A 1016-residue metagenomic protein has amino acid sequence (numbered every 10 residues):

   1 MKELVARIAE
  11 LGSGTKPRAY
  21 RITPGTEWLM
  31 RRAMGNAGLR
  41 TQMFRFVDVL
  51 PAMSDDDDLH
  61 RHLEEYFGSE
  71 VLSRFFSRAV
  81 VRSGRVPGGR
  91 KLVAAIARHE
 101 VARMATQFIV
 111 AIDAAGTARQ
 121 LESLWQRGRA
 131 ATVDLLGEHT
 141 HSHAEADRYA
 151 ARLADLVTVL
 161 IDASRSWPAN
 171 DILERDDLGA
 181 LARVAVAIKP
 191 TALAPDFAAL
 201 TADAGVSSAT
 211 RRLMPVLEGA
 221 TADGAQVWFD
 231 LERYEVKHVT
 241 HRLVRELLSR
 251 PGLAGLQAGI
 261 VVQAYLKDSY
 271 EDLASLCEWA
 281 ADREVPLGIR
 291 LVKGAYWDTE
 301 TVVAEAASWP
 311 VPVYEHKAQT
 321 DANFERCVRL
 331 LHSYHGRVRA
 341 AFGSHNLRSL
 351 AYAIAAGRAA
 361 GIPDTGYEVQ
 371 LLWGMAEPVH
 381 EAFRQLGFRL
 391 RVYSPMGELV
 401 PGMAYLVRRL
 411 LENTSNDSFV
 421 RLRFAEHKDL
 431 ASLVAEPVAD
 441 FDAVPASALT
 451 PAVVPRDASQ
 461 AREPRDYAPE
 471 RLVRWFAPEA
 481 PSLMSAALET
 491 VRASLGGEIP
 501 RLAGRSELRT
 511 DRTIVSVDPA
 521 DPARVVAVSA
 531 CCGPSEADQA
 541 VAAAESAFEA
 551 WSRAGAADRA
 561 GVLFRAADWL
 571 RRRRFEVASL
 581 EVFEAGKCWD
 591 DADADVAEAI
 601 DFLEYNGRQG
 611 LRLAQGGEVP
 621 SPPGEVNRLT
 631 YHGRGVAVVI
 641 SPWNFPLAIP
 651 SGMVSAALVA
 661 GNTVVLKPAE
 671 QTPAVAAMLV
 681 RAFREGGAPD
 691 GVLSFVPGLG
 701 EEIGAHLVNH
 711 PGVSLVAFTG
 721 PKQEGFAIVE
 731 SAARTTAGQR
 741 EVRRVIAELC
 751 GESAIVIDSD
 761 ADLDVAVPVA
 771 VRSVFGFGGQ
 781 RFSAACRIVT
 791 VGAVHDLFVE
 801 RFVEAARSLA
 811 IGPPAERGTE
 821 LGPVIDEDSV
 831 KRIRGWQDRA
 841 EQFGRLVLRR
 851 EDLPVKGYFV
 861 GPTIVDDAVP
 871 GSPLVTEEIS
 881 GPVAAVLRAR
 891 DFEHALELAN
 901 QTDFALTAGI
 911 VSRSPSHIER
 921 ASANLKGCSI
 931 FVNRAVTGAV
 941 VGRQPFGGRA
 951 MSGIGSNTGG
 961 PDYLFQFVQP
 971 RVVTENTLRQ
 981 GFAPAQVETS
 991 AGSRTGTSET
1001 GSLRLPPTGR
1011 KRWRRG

Functional and structural regions predicted by a protein language model:
M1-L472: Positively charged, amphipathic and often flexible ligand-engagement surfaces
W125, V157-S164, L248, A280 (+21 more regions): Structural signal for hydrophobic packing residues in well-ordered secondary-structure cores of soluble enzyme domains
G366, L411-R421, E426, L430 (+14 more regions): Conserved C-terminal structural/oligomerization subdomain of aldehyde/semialdehyde dehydrogenase
N416, A425-V528, S546, W1013-R1015: Hydrophobic face of amphipathic alpha-helices that form TPR/SEL1-like repeat modules and related alpha-solenoid
R505, D511, S516-V517, P522-A614: Glycine-rich loop-to-alpha-helix module at the N-terminal edge of alpha/beta enzyme cores
A523, A544, R559, E581 (+10 more regions): Residue-level signal for inorganic ion chemistry
V582, R612-V765, A889, G955: Rossmann-like NAD(P) dinucleotide-binding subdomain of oxidoreductase/dehydrogenase enzymes
A682-G687, N709-H710, L715, K722-V869 (+5 more regions): ALDH superfamily catalytic-core signature
